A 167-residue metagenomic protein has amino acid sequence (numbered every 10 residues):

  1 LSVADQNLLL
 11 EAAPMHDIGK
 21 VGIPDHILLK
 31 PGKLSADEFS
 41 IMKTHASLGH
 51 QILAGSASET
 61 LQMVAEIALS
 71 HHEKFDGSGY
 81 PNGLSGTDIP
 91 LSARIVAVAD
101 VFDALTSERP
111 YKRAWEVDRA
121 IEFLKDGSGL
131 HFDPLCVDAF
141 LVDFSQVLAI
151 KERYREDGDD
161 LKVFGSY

Functional and structural regions predicted by a protein language model:
L1-Y167: Histidine- and acidic-residue-rich, metal-dependent catalytic cores
